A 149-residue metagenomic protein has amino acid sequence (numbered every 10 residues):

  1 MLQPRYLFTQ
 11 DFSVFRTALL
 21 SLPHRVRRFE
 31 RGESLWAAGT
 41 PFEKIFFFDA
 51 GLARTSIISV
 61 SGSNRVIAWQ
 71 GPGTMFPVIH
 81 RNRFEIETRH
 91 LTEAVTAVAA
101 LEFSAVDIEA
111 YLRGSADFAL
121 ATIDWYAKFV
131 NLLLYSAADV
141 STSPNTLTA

Functional and structural regions predicted by a protein language model:
M1-R31, M75, H80-R83: Cyclic nucleotide-binding regulatory module and flanking cytosolic helices
F15-R16, T88, T122: Hydrophobic alpha-helical segments typical of transmembrane helices and their membrane-interface/capping positions
E33-T96: Cyclic nucleotide-binding regulatory domains
A37, A110-L112: A generic structural signal for short coil/turn motifs at secondary-structure boundaries
M75, I108-E109: A generic structural signal for short hydrophobic patches within well-formed alpha-helices
R113-A149: Polybasic "coupling" helices that flank or enter modular domains
